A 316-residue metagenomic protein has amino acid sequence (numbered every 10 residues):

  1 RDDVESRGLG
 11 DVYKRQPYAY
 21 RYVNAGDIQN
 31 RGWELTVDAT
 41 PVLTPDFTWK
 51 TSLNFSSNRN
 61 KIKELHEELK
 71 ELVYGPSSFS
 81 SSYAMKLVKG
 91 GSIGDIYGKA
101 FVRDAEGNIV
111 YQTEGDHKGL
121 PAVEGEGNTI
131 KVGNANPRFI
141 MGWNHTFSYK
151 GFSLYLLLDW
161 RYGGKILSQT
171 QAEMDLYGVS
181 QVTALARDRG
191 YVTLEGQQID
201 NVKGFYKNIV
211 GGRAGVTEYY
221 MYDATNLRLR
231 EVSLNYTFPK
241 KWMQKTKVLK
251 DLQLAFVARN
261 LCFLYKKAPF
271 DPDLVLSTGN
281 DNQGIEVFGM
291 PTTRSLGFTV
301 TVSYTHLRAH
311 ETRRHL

Functional and structural regions predicted by a protein language model:
R1, W33-P41, W49-S57, M141-F147 (+4 more regions): Membrane-embedded beta-strands that build the outer-membrane beta-barrel scaffold
D2-Y13, H306, R313-L316: Single conserved hydrophobic/aromatic residue that forms the stacking wall/gate of nucleotide- or nucleobase-binding
S6-R7, D11, N60-V73, G164-R189 (+1 more regions): Outer-membrane beta-barrel and related beta-rich outer-membrane complex signature in Gram-negative bacteria
D11-Y20, K118-E126, F205-E218, L276-D281: Flexible, solvent-exposed coil segments and beta strand-coil junctions, predominantly the extracellular/periplasmic
K14, R21-N30, G75-Y97, V179 (+4 more regions): C-terminal beta-signal and terminal closure region of outer-membrane beta-barrel proteins
V23-Q29, W33, T40-A135, D175: Conserved small-residue
V42-W49, I62-E67, K240-L254, R308: Short loop/turn motifs that connect adjacent beta-strands in outer-membrane beta-barrel proteins
R161-Q253, V257-R259: Extracytoplasmic gating/loop element in the C-terminal half of outer-membrane beta-barrel translocons and assembly
